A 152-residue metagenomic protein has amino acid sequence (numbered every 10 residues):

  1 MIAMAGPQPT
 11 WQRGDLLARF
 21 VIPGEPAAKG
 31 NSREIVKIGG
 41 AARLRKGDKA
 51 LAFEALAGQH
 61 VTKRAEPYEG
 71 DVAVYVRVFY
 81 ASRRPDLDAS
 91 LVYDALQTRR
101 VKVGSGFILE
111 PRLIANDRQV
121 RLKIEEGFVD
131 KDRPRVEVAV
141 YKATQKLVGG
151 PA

Functional and structural regions predicted by a protein language model:
M1-A152: Acidic, proline/glycine-enriched N-terminal capping motif
